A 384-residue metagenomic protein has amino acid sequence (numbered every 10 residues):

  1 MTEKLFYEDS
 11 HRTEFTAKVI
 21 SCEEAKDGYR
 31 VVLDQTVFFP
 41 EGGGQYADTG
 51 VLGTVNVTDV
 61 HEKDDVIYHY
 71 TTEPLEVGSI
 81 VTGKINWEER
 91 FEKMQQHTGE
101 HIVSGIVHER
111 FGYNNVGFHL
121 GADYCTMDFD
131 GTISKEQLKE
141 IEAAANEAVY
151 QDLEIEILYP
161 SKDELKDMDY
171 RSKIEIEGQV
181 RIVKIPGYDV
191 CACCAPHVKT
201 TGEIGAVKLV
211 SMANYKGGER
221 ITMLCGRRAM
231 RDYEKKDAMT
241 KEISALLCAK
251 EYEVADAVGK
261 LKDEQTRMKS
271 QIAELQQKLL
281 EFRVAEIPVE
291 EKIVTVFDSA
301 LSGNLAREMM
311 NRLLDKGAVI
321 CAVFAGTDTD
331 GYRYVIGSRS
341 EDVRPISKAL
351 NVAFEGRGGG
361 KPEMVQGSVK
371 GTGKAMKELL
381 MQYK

Functional and structural regions predicted by a protein language model:
M1-K384: A glycine- and charged-residue-rich anion-binding loop/surface
